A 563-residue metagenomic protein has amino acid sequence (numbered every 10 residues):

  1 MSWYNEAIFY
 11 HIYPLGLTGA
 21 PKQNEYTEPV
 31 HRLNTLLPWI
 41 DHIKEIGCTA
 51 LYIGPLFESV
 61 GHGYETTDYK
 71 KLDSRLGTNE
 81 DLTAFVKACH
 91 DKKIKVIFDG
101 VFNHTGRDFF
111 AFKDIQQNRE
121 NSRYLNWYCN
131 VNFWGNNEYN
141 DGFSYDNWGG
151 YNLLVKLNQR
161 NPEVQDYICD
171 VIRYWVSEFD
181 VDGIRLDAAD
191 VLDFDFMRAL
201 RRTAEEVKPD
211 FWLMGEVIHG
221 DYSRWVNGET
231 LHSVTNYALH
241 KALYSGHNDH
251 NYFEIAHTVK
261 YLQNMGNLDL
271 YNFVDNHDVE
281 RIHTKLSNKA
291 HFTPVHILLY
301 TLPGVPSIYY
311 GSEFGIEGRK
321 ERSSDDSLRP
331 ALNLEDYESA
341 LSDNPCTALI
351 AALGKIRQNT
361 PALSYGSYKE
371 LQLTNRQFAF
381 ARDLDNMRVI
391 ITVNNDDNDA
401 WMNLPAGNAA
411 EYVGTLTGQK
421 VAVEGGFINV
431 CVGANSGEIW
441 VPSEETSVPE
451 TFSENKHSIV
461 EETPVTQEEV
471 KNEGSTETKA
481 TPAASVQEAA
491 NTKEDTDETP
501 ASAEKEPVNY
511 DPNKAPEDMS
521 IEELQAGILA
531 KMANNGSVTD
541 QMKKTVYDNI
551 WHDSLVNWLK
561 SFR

Functional and structural regions predicted by a protein language model:
M1-Y52, E58, A88, F314-S502 (+1 more regions): Carbohydrate-interacting/catalytic domains
S2-F9, Y13-T49, L56-E178, L200-E206 (+1 more regions): Substrate-binding/active-site clefts of carbohydrate-active enzymes
A7-H11, A50, K93-I97, G183-R185 (+3 more regions): Structural preference for beta-strand elements that scaffold enzyme active sites
I12, I43, I53, Y69 (+10 more regions): Conserved, mostly hydrophobic/aromatic
L15, L56, V101-N103, A189-V191 (+2 more regions): Active-site beta-loop-alpha junctions enriched in small/polar residues
V86, H90-K92, Q116, S177 (+8 more regions): Active-site-proximal helices and loops of the catalytic beta/alpha 8
H104, I168-F194, N272, N276: Active-site groove signature of glycoside hydrolases
G266-S287: Active-site clefts of carbohydrate-active enzymes
